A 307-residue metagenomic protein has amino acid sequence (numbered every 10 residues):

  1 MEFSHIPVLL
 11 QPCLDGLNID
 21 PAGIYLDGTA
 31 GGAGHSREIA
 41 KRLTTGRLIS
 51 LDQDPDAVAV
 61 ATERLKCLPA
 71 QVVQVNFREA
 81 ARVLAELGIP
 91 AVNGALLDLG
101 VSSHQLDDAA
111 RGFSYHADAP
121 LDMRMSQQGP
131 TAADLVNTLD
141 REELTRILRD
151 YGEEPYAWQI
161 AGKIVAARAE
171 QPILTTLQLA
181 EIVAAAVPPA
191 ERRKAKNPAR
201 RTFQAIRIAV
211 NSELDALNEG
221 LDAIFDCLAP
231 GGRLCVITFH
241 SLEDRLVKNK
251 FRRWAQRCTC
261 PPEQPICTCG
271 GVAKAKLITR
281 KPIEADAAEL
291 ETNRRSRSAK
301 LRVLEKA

Functional and structural regions predicted by a protein language model:
M1-A307: S-adenosyl-L-methionine-dependent methyltransferase catalytic core, i.e., the SAM/SAH-binding region
